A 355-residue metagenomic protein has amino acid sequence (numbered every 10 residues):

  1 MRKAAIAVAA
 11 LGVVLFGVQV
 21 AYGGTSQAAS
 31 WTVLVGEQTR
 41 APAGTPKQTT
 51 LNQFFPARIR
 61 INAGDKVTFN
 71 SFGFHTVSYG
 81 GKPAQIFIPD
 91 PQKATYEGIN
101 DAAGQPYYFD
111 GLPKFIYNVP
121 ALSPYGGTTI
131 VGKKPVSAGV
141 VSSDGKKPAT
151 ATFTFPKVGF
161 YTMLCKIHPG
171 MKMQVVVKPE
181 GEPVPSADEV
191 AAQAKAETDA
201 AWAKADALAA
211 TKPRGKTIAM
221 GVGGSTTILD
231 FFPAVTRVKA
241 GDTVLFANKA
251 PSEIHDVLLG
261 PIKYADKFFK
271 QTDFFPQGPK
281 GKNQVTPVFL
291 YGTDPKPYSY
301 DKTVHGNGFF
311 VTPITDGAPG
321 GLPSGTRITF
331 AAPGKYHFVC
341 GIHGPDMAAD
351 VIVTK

Functional and structural regions predicted by a protein language model:
M1-A4: Positively charged n-region of N-terminal signal peptides that target proteins for export
V8-G17: Bacterial N-terminal signal peptides
Y22-K355: Extracytoplasmic copper-binding redox domains, predominantly the cupredoxin/blue-copper superfamily
